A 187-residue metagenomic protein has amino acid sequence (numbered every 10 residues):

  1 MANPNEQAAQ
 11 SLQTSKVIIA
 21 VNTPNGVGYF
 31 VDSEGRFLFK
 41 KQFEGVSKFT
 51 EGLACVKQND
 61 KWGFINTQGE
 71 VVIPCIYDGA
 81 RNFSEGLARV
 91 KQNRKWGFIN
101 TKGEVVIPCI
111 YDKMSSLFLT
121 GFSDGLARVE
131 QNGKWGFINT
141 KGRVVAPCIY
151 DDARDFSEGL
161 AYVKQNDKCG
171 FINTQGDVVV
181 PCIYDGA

Functional and structural regions predicted by a protein language model:
A2-A187: Residue-level detector of conserved, function-critical positions
